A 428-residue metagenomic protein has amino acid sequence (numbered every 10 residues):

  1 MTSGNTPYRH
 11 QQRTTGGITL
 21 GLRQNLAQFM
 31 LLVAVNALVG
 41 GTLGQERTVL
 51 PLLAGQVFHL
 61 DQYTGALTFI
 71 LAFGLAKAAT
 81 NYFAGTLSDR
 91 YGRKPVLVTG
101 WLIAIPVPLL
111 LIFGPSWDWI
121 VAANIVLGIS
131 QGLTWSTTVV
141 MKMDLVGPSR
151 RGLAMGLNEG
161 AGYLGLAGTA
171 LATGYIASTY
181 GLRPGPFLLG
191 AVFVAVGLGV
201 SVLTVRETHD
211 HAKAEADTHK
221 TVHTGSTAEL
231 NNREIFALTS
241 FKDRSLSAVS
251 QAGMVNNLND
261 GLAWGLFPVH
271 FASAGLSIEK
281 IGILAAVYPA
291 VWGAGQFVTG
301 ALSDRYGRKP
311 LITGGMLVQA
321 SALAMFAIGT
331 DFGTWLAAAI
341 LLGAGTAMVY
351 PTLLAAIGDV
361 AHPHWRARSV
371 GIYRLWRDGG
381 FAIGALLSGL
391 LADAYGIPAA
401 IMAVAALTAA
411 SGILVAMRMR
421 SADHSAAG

Functional and structural regions predicted by a protein language model:
G4-L26, E207-V249, G428: Juxtamembrane intracellular "pre-TM" segments in multi-pass secondary transporters
R23-G74, S247-A248, A252, N257-A274: Helix-loop boundary and gating motifs at the non-cytosolic
F73-Y82, A167, P289-F297, F381-A382: Residue-level signature of mid-helix packing/kink "hotspots" within the transmembrane helices of 12-pass Major
T80-G92, Q296-G307, A392-D393: Helix-to-loop junctions at the C-terminal end of transmembrane segments in multipass secondary transporters
G92, F113-D118, G307, I328-T330: Helix-breaking motifs and short loop linkers at transmembrane-helix boundaries and internal kinks in secondary membrane
P95-L109, P310-M325: Structural signature of the two symmetry-related core transmembrane helices
I125-Y163, A355-A356: Cytoplasmic helix-loop-helix junction between adjacent transmembrane helices in 12-TM secondary transporters
G185-V202, I401-A416: Symmetry-related core transmembrane helices of the 12-TM Major Facilitator Superfamily/SLC fold
